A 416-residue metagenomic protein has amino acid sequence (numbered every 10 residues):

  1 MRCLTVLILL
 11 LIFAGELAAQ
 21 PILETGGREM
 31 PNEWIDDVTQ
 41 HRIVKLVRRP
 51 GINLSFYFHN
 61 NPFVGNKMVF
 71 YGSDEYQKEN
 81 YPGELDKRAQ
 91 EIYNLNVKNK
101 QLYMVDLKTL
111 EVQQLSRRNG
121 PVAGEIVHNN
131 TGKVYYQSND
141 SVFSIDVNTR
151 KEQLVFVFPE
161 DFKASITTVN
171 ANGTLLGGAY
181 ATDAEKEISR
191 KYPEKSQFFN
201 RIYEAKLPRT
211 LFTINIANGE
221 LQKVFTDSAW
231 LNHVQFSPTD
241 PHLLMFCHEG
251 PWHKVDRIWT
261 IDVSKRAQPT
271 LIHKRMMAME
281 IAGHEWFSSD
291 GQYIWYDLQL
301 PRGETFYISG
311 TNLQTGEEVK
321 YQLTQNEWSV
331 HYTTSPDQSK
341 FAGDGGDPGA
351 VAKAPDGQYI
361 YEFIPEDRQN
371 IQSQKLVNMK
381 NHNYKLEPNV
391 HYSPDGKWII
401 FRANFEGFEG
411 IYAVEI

Functional and structural regions predicted by a protein language model:
Q20-V44, Y203-T210: Blade/loop signatures of beta-propeller domains
I22-G27, S73-V97, G178-K206, C247-V255 (+2 more regions): Short, conserved, GDST-rich strand-edge loop motifs in beta-rich repeat architectures
W34-L54, Q372-L376: A short helix->beta-strand "capping" segment at the edge of beta-propeller domains
I52-H59, E75-V142: Blade-loop segments of beta-propeller domains
M68-V69, K133-V134, L175-L176, L243-L244 (+3 more regions): Hydrophobic beta-strand positions that form the internal "hydrophobic ladder" of WD40/Gbeta-like beta-propeller blades
S116-R209, K223-T226: Asp-box/WD-like beta-propeller blade repeats and closely related beta-sheet repeat scaffolds
M277-E280, K320-T333, R368-P394: Conserved blade-ending motifs and adjacent loop-strand segments that build the rim/top face of beta-propeller domains
Q292-S309, E317, Y321-I371: Loop/turn-rich, solvent-exposed surfaces of beta-rich toroidal or solenoidal domains
